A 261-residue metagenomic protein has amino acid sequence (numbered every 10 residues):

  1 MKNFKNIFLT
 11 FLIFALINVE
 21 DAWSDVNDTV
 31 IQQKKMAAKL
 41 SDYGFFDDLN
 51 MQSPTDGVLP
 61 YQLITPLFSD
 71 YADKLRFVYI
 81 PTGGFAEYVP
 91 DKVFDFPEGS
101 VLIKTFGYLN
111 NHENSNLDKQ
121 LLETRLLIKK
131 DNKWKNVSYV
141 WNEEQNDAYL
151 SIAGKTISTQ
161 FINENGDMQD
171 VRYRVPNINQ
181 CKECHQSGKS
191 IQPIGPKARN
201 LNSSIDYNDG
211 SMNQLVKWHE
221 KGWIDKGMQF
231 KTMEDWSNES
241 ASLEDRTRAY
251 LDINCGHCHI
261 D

Functional and structural regions predicted by a protein language model:
M1-D25: Bacterial Sec-dependent N-terminal signal peptides
N3, I13, P66, E87 (+2 more regions): Generic detector of short alpha-helix boundary/capping microenvironments and adjacent low-complexity segments
W23-D28, A38, V93, H112-D261: Sequence context surrounding c-type heme c attachment/ligation sites in exported
W23-P90, F96, G107-N110, Q120-L127 (+2 more regions): Conserved small-residue
